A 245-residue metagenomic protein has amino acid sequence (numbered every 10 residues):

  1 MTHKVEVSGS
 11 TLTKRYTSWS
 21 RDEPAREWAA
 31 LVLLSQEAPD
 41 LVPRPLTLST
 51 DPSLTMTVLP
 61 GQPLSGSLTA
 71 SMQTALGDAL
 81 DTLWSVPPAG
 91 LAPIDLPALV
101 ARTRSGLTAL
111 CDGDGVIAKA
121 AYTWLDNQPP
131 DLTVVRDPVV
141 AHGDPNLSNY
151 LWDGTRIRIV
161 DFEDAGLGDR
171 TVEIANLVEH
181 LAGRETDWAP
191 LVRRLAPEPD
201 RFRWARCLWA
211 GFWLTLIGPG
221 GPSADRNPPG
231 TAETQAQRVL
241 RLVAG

Functional and structural regions predicted by a protein language model:
T2-D95: ATP-binding pocket architecture of kinase catalytic cores
H3-V7, N127-V172: Active-site acidic catalytic loop and adjacent metal/ATP-binding pocket of ATP-dependent phosphoryl transfer enzymes
Y16, L59, N146, E163 (+1 more regions): Anionic group-transfer/hydrolysis microenvironments
A29, M72-Q73, R158, A175-V178 (+1 more regions): Glycine-rich, phosphate-binding/catalytic loops in enzymes
S35-A38, L83-L91, L132, L181 (+2 more regions): A general structural signal marking secondary-structure boundaries and capping sites
D51-T69, S85-P88, R104-L110, G211-N227: A glycine-centered beta->alpha junction motif in the catalytic cores of kinase/phosphotransferase enzymes
V86-G143, A232-L242: An alpha-helical support segment within catalytic cores of ATP-dependent transferases
T171-E198, C207-R226, T234-R238: Active-site activation/catalytic loop segments of kinase-like enzymes and analogous catalytic loops in related
